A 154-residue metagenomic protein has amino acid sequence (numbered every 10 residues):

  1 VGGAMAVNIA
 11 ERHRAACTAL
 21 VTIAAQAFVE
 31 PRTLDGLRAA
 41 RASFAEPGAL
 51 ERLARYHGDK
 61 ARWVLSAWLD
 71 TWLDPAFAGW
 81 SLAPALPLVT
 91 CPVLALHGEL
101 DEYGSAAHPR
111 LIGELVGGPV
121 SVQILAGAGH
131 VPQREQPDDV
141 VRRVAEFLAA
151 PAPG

Functional and structural regions predicted by a protein language model:
A4-A49: Flexible "cap/lid" loop of the alpha/beta hydrolase fold
E11-A15, L111-E114, R142, E146: Short, well-ordered alpha-helices that flank and scaffold nucleotide-derived cofactor binding pockets
V21, L94-L96, Q123: Hydrophobic/aromatic beta-strand patches that form the interior of the parallel beta-sheet core in alpha/beta enzyme
W68-A85: Active-site nucleophile elbow and catalytic-triad environment of alpha/beta-hydrolase enzymes
L86-T90, L115-G117: Short, conserved loop/helix-junction motifs that constitute active-site signature segments in enzyme catalytic cores
V89, A95-H97, D101: Short beta-strand/loop motif that positions the catalytic acidic residue of the alpha/beta-hydrolase fold
E102-H108: Conserved alpha/beta-hydrolase "acid-adjacent" motif
P119-S121, A126-G154: Catalytic active-site module of serine/aspartate enzymes centered on a nucleophile-bearing elbow/loop
